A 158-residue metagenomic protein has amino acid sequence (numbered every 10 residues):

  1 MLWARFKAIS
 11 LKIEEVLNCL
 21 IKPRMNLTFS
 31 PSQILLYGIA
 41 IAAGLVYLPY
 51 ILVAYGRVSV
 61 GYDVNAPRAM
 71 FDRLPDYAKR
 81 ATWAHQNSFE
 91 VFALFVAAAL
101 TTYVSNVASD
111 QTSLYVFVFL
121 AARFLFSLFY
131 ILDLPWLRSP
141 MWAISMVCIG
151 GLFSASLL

Functional and structural regions predicted by a protein language model:
Q33-Y62: N-terminal signal-anchor transmembrane alpha helix
A43-Y50, R123, I149-L152: Helical transmembrane-bundle signal
G56-R80: Cytosolic, membrane-interface loops and tails of multi-pass inner-membrane proteins
F89-A99: Core segments of transmembrane alpha-helices that mediate helix-helix packing or line hydrophobic substrate/ligand
T112-F117: Structural signature of hydrophobic alpha-helical transmembrane segments
F129-M146: Interfacial loop-to-transmembrane junctions
S154-L158: Juxtamembrane boundary at the C-terminal end of a transmembrane helix
